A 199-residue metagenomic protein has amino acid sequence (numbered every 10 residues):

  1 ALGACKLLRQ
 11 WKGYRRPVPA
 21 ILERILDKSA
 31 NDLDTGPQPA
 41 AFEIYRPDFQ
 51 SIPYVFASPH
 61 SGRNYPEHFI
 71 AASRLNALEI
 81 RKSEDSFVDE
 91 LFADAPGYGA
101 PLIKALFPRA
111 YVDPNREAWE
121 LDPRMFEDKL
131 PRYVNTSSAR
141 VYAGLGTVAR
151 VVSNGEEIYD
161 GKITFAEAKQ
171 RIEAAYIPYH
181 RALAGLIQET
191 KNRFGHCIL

Functional and structural regions predicted by a protein language model:
P19-L199: N-terminal catalytic or cofactor-binding beta/alpha core of small enzyme domains
